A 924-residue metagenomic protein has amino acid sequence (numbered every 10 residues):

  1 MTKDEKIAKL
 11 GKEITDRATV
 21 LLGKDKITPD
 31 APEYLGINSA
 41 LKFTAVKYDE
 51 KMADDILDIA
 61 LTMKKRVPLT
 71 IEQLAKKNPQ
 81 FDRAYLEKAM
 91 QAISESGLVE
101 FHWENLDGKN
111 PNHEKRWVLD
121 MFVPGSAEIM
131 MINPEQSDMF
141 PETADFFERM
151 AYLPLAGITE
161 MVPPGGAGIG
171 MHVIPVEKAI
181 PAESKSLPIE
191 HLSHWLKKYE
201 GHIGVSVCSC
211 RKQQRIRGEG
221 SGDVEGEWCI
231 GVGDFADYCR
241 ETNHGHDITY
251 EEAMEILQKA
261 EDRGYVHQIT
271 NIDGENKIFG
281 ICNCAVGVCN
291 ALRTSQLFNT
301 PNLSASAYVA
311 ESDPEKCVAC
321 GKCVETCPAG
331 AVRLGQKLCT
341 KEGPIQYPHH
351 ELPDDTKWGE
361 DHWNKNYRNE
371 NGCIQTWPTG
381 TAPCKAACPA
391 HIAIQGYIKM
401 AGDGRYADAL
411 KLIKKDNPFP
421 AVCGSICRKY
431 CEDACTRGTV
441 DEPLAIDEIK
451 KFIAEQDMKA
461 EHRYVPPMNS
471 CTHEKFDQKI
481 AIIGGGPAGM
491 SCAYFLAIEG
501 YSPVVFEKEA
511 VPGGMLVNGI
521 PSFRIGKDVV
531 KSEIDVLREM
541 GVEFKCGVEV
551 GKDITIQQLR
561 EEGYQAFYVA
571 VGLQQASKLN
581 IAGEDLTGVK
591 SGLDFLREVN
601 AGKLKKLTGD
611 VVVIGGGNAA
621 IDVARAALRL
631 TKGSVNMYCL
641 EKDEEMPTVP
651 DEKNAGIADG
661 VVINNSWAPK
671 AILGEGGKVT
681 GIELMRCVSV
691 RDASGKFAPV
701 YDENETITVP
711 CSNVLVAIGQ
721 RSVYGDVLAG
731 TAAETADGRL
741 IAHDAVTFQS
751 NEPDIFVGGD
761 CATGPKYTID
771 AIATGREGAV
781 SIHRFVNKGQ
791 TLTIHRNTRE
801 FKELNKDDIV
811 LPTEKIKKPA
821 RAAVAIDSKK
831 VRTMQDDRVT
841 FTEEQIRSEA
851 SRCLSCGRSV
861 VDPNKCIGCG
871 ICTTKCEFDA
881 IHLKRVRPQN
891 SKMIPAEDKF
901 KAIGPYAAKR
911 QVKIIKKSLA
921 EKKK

Functional and structural regions predicted by a protein language model:
F81, W117, Q268-G280, L297-T326 (+13 more regions): Ferredoxin-like iron-sulfur electron-transfer modules
S94-G108, V332-R333, I881: A short, conserved structural fragment
G108-L153: Short, amphipathic alpha-helical interaction segments positioned at domain boundaries
A329-P383, I398, L444-I446, K450-K479 (+11 more regions): Flanking helices and flexible, charged tails adjoining ferredoxin-like Fe-S electron-transfer domains in multi-subunit
I392-G402, P443-D447, I482-V550, S577-N580 (+4 more regions): Beta1-alpha1 glycine-rich phosphate/pyrophosphate-binding loop at the start of Rossmann-like nucleotide-binding domains
I453-E474, S532-K552, A576-L630, T735-N751: Glycine-rich dinucleotide-binding loop and its adjacent helix/turn
D585-T608, I672, D692-P765: FAD-site-proximal beta/loop scaffold in flavoenzymes
V623, C761-V786: A conserved FAD-binding loop/helix module that cradles the flavin
